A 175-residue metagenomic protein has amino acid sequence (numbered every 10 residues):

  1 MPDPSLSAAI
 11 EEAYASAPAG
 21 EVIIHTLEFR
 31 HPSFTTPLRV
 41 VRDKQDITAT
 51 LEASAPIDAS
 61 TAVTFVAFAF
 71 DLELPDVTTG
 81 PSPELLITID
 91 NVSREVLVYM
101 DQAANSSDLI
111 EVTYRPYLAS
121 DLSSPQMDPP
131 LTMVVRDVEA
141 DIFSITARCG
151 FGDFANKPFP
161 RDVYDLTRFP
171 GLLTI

Functional and structural regions predicted by a protein language model:
M1-T61: Polar/acidic, low-complexity leader/linker segments enriched in S/T/G and N/D
I23-E28, A69-D71, L86-T88, E111-T113 (+2 more regions): Ser/Thr- (and often Asn-) enriched beta-sheet segments in non-cytosolic proteins
Q45-L86: A glycine-rich, hydrophobic loop/mini-helix early in the fold
L72-Y114: Extracellular/virion structural assembly segments
N91-S93, P116-S120, E139, D153-A155: Beta-strand elements of well-folded, non-transmembrane domains
D121-G150: Short beta-strand and beta-hairpin "edge-sheet" elements
F143-D165: Short solvent-exposed strand/turn elements
D162-I175: Ubiquitin-like/PB1-type beta-grasp interaction modules and other compact soluble beta-rich domains
